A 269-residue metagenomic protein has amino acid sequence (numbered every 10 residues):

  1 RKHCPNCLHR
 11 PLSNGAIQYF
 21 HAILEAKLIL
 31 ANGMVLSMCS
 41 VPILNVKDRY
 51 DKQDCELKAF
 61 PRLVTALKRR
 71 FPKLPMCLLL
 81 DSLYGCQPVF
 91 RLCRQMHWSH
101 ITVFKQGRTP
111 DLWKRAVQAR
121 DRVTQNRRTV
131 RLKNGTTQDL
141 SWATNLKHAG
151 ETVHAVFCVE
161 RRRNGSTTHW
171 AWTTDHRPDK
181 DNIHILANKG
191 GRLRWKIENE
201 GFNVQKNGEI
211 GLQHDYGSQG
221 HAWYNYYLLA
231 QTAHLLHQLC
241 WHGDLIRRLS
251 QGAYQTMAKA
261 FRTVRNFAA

Functional and structural regions predicted by a protein language model:
R1, A26, F60, L78-L83 (+4 more regions): Short, conserved catalytic/metal-binding motifs centered on acidic residues
R1-L44: Active-site-proximal, Lys/Arg-enriched surface segment that forms a nucleic-acid-binding/basic interface patch
H21, V35, K73-P75, H97 (+1 more regions): A general structural motif
V46-C158: An internal, acidic/charged active-site-proximal segment that coordinates divalent cations and/or engages
D121-K147, K206-G220, N225-A269: A short, flexible helix-boundary coil/loop motif
V153, R161-S166: Conserved nucleotide-binding/hydrolysis modules and their immediate coupling elements across P-loop/ASCE NTPase motors
H169-H176, V204, G208: Active-site rim beta-loop-alpha module in soluble metabolic enzymes
D181-Y216: Short amphipathic alpha-helical "interface-anchor" segments enriched in bulky aromatics
